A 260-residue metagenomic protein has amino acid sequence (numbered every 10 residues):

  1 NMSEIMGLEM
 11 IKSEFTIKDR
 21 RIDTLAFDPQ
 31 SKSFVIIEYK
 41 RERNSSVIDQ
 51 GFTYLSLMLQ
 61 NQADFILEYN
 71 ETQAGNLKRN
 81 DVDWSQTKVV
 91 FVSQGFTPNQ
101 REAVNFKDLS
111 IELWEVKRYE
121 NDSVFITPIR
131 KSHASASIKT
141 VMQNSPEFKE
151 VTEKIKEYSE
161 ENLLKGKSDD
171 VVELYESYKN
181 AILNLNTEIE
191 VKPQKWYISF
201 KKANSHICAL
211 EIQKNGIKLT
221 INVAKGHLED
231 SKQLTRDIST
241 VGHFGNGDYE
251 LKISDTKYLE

Functional and structural regions predicted by a protein language model:
N1-N184, E190-A209, Q213, K225-H227 (+3 more regions): Charged, terminal alpha-helix-loop-beta segments that serve as non-catalytic nucleic-acid engagement and/or assembly
H206, N215-L219, G247-Y249: A short pocket-lining beta-strand/turn micro-motif at the edge of beta-sheets
K214-G242: Low-complexity, glycine/alanine/valine/leucine- and proline-rich hydrophobic stretches
V241-E260: Well-ordered alpha/beta subsegment
